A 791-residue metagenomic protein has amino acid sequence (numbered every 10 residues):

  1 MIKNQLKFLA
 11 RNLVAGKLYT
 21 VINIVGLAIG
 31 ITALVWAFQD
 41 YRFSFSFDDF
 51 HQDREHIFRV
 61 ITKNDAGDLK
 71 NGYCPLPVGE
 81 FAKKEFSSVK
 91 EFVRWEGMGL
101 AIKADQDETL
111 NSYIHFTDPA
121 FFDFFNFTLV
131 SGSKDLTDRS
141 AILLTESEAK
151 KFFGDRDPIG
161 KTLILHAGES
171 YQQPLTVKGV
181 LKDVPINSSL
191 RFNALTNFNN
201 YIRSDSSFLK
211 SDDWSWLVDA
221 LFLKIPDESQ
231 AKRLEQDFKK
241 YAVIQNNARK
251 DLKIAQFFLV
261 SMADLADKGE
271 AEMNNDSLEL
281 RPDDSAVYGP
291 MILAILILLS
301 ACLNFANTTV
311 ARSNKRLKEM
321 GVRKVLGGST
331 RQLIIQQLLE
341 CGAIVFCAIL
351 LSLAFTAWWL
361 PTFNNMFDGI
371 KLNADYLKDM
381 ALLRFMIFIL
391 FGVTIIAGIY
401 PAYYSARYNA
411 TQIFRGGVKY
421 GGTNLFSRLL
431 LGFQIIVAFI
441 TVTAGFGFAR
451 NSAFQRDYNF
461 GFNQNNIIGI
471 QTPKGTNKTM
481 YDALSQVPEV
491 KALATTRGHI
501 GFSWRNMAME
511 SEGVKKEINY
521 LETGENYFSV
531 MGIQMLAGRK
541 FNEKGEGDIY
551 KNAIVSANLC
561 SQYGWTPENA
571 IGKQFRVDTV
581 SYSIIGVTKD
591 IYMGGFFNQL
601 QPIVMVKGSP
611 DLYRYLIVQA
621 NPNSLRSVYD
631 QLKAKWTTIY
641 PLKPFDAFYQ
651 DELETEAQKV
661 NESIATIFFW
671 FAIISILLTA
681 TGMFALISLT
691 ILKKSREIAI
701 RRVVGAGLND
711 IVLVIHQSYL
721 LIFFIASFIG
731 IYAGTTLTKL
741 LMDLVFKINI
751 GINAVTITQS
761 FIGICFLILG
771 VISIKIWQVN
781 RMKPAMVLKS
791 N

Functional and structural regions predicted by a protein language model:
K3-L6, R11, A15-L18, H51 (+9 more regions): Membrane-helix entry/capping segments
N4-I22, G26, L303-I344, R407-V418 (+2 more regions): Intracellular coupling helices
L13, N23, S44, V60 (+31 more regions): Generic structural signal for small/hydrophobic residues in well-ordered secondary structure, especially within
A15-Y41, R281-K318, V345-F346, L350-L351 (+5 more regions): Hydrophobic alpha-helical transmembrane segments of multi-pass inner-membrane transport and secretion
T32, W36-Q39, G342-Y408, R450 (+1 more regions): Small-residue-rich transmembrane alpha-helices
A37-A101, K210-F222, E235-D237, L252-K268 (+3 more regions): Membrane-proximal extracellular/periplasmic loop immediately following the first transmembrane helix
D118-V130, I142-S285, D482-A657: Mid-to-C-terminal secondary-structure elements that act as membrane-proximal/extracytoplasmic interface segments
